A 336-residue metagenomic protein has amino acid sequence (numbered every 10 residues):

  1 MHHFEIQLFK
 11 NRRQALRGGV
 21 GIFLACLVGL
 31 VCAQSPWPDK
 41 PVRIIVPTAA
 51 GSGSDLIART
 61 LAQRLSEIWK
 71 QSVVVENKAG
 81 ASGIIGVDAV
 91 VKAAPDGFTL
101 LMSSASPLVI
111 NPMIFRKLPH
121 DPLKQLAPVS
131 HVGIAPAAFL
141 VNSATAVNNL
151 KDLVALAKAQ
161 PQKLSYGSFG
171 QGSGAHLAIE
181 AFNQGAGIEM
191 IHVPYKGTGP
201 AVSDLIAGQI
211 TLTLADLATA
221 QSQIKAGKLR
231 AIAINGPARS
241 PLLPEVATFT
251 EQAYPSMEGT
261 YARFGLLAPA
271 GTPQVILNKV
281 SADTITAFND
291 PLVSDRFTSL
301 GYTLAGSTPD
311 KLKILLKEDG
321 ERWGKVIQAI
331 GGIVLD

Functional and structural regions predicted by a protein language model:
M1-K10, L16-V28: N-terminal secretory signal peptides
H2, D39-P41, I188, K225-A226 (+1 more regions): An extracytoplasmic/periplasmic, membrane-proximal ligand-sensing/linker region
G29-A33: Sec/Tat signal peptide C-region and signal peptidase I cleavage site
Q34-K124, K163, G187-T211, Q223 (+2 more regions): N-terminal (or domain-start) structured segment
K92-F98, M113-P200, F249-E251, R263-R296: Hinge/capping helix and adjacent helix->loop/strand transition within the periplasmic-binding protein
P107-K117, H176, A181-G185, L212-V246: A ligand-binding cleft/hinge motif common to bilobed small-molecule-binding domains
A220-F288, E321: C-terminal lobe and pocket-closing loops of periplasmic/extracytoplasmic Venus-flytrap solute-binding proteins
